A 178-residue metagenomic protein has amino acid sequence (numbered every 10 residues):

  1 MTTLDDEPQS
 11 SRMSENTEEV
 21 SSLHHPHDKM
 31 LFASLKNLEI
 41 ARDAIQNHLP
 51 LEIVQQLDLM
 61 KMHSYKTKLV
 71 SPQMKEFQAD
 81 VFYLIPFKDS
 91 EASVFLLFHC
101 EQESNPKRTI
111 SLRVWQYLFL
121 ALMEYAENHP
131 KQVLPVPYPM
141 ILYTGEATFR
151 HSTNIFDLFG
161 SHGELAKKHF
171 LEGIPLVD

Functional and structural regions predicted by a protein language model:
M1-D178: Accessory alpha/beta interaction modules
